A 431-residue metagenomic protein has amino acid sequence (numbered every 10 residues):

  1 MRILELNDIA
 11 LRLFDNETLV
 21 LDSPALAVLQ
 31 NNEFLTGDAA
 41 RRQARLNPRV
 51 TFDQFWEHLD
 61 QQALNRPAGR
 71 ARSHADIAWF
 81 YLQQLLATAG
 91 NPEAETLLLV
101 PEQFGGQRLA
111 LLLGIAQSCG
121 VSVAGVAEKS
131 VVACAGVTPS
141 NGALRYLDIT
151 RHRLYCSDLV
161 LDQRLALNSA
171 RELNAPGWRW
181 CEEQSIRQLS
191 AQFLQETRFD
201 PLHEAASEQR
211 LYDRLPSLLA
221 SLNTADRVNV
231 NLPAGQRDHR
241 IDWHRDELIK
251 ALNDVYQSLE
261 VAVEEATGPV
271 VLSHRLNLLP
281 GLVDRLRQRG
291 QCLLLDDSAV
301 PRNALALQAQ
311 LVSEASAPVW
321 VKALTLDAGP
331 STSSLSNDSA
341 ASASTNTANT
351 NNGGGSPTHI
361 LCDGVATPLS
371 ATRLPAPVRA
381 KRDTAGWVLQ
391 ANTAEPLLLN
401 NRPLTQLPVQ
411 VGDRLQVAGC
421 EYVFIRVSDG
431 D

Functional and structural regions predicted by a protein language model:
M1-Q30, G136-N168, L215-V228: Gly/Thr-rich phosphate-binding beta-strand-loop-beta motif of the actin/hexokinase/Hsp70
E5-I9, L99-Q103, D148-T150, L272-L278: Structural motif
I9-L99: Conserved phosphate-binding loops in N-terminal lobes of ATP-dependent enzymes of the actin/Hsp70/sugar-kinase
H74-N141, L159-L161: Active-site neighborhood for divalent-cation/phosphate handling
L82-T96, Q195-E204, Y256-V270: Phosphate/pyrophosphate-binding loops at sites that engage ATP/ADP/AMP, CoA/4′-phosphopantetheine, polyphosphate
L159-R245, V271-L279: Phosphate-binding glycine-rich/basic clefts of nucleotide- and phosphate-handling proteins, predominantly
A220-S342, G353-S356, L361-P375: Helical "lid/coupling" subdomains associated with nucleotide-phosphate turnover
N351-D431: Forkhead-associated
